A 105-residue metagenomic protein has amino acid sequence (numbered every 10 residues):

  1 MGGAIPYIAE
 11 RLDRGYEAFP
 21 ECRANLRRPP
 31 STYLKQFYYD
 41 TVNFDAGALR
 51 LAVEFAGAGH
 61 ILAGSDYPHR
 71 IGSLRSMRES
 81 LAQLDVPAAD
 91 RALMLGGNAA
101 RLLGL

Functional and structural regions predicted by a protein language model:
M1-T32: Aromatic-lined glycan-binding groove of carbohydrate-active enzymes
A4, Y38, N43-L62, P68-L105: Mid-to-C-terminal alpha-helical segments outside catalytic/metal-binding sites
C22-L26, A48, S65: Membrane-targeting and insertion segments and their boundary/processing signals
K35: Short beta-strand or tight-loop elements that sit immediately N-terminal to catalytic metal-binding acidic residues
